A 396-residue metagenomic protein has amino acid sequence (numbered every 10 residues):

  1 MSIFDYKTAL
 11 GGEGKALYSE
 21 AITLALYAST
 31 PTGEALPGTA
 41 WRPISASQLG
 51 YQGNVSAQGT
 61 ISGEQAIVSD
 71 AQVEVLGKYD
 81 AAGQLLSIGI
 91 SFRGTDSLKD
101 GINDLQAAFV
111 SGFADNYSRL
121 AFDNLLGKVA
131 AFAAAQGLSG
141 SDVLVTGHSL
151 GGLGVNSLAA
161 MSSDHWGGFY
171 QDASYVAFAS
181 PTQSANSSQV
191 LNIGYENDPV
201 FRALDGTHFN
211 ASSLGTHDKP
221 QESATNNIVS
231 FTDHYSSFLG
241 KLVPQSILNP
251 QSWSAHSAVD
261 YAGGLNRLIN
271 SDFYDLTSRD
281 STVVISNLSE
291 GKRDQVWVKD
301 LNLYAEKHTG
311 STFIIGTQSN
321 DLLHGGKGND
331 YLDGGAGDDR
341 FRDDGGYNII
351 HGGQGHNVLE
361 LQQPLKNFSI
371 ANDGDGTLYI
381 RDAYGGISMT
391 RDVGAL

Functional and structural regions predicted by a protein language model:
M1-A40: N-terminal low-complexity, Ser/Thr- and acidic-residue-enriched intrinsically disordered segments
S45-L144, M161, W166-D172, Q183 (+2 more regions): A conserved cap/lid and substrate-binding interface adjacent to the catalytic center of lipid-processing enzymes
G89-F92, G386-A395: Short amphipathic beta-strand/extended segments with alternating polar/hydrophobic composition
G94, L98-D100, D104-R119, P181-E306: Lipolytic serine-hydrolase domain surface
G147-G151, V155: Gly/Ala-rich beta-loop-alpha elbow adjacent to hydrolase catalytic centers
N156-A160: Short, hydrophobic alpha-helix immediately C-terminal to the catalytic nucleophile
I285-L361, K366-S369, D373-G386, L396: Glycine- and aspartate-rich repeat motifs characteristic of hemolysin/RTX-like Ca2+-binding segments in secreted
